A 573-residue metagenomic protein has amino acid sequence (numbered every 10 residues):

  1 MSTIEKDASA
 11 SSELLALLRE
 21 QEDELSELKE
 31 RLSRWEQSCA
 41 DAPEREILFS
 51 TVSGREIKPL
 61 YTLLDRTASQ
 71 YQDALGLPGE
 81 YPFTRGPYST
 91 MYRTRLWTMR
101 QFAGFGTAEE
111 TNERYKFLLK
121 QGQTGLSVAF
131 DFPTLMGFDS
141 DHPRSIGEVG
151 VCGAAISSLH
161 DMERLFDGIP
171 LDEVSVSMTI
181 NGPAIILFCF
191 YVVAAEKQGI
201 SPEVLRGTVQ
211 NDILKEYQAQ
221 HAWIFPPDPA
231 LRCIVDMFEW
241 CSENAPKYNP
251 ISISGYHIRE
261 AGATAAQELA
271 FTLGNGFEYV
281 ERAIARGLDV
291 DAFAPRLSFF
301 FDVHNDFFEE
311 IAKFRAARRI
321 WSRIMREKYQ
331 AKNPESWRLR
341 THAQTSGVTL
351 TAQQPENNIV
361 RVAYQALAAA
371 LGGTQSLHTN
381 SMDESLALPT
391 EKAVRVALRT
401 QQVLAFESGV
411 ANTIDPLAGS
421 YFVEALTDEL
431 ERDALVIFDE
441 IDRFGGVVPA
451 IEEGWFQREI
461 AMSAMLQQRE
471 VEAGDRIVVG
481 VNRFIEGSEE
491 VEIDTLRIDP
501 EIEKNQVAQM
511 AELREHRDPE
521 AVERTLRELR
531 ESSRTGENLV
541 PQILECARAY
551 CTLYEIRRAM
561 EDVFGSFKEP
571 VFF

Functional and structural regions predicted by a protein language model:
S2-H304, E309, K328, E335-H342 (+4 more regions): Catalytic alpha/beta active-site cores
T3-S11, A16, E20, S26 (+6 more regions): Flexible, glycine-rich loop/tail regions that form catalytic "lids" or insertion modules at the edges of active sites
R95, D141-R144, L214-Y217, I253-G255 (+9 more regions): Short acidic (Asp/Glu) and glycine-rich catalytic loops that position anionic groups and cofactors
T124, D167-L171, V193-S201, V235-K247 (+15 more regions): Generic secondary-structure signature for well-ordered alpha-helical cores
G147-V151, K215-F225, I258-A263, F301-D306 (+6 more regions): Short beta-alpha connecting loops at secondary-structure transitions that line or flank enzyme active sites
S157, S175, I180-P183, F190 (+10 more regions): Phosphate/diphosphate-binding loops
L187, Y191, N275-G276, F299-M325 (+6 more regions): Extended, hydrophobic alpha-helical segments in both membrane/secreted and soluble proteins
D289-F293, A331-T345, Q353-M382, P389-I414 (+3 more regions): Flexible glycine/proline-rich, aromatic-decorated loop/lid segments
